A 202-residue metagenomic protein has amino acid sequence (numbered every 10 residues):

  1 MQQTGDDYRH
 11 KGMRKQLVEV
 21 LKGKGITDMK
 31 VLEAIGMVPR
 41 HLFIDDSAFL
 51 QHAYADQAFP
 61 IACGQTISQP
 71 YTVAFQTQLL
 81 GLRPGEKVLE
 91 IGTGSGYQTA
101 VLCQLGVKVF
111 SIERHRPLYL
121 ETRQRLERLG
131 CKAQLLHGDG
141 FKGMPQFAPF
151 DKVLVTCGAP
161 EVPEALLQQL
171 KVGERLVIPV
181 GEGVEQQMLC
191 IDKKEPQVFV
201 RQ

Functional and structural regions predicted by a protein language model:
M1-L89, Y97-V101, L105, L118-E121 (+2 more regions): Class I SAM-dependent transferase core
L79-P196: Conserved nucleotide-cofactor-binding alpha/beta core module
